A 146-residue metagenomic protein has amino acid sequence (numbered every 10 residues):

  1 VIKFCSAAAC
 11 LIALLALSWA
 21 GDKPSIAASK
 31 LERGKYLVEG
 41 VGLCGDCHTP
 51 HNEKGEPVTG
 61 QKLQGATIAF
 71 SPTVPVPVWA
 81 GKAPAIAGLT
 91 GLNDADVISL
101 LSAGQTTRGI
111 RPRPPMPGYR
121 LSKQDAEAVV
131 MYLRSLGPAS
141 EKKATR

Functional and structural regions predicted by a protein language model:
V1-C5: Positively charged n-region of N-terminal signal peptides that target proteins for export
A7-A16: Bacterial N-terminal signal peptides
G21-G40, K54-E56: Electrostatic cytochrome c docking/interface patches
G34, V41-H51, V97, V129 (+1 more regions): The canonical Cys-X-X-Cys-His
V38, H48, S102-Q105, R134-G137: Protein kinase-like catalytic domain
G42, L63-S99, P117-E127: Electron-transfer interface patches adjacent to heme c in soluble/periplasmic c-type cytochromes and di-/multiheme
E56-L63: Short cysteine/histidine-rich zinc-coordinating motifs and their immediately flanking basic loops
N93-D96, Q105-P112: Substrate-binding/catalytic groove segments of enzymes that remodel or degrade extracellular structural polymers
